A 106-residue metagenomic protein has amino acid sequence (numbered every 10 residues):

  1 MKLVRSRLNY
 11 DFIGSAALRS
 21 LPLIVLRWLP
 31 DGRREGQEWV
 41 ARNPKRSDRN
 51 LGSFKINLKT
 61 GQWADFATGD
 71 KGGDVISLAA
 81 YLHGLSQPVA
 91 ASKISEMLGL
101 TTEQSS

Functional and structural regions predicted by a protein language model:
M1-S106: N-terminal structured subdomain of primase-like DNA metabolism proteins
